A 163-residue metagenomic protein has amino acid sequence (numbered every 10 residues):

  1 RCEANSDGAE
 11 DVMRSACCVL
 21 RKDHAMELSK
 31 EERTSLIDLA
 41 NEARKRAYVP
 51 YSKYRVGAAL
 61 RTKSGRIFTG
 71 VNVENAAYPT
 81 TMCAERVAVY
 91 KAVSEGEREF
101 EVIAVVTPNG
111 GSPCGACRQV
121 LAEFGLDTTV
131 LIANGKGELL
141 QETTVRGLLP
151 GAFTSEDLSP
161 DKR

Functional and structural regions predicted by a protein language model:
C2-M13: Extreme N-terminal basic, low-complexity initiation segments that serve as generic localization/processing leaders
V12-A16, L20: Short polybasic linear motifs
L20-D38, G135-E138: Short, compositionally biased leader-like segments
L36-V49: Short, basic/aromatic recognition patches
A40, A58-A59, A88, A92: Small-residue (primarily alanine) positions within well-ordered alpha-helices, especially packing/interaction faces
K53-T62: Short beta-strand scaffold segments in enzyme catalytic cores
T69-D157: Zn2+-dependent cytidine deaminase-like catalytic core
